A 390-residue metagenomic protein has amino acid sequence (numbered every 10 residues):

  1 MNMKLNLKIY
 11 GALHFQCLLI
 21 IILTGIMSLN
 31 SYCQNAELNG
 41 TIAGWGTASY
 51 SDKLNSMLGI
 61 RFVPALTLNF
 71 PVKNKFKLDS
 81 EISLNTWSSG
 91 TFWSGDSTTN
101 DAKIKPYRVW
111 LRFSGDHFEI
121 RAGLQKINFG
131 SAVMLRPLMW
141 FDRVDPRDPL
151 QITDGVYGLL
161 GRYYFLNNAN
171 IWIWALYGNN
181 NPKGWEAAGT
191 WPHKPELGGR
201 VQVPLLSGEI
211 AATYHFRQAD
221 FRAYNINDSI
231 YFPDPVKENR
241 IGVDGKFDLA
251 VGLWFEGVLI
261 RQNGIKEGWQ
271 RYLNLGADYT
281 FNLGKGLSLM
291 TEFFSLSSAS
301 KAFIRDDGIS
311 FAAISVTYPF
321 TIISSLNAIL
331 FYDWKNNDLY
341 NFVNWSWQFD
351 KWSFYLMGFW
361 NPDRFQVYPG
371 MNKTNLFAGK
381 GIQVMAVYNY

Functional and structural regions predicted by a protein language model:
C33-S51, L78-S80, A169: Transmembrane beta-strand segments of Gram-negative outer membrane beta-barrel proteins
A36, N74-L78, H117-I120, N168-W172 (+6 more regions): Repeated loop/turn-to-beta-strand initiation elements of outer-membrane beta-barrel proteins
G44-Y50, L84-S88, G115-H117, L124-N128 (+11 more regions): Transmembrane beta-strands of outer-membrane beta-barrel pores
L54-F62, A102-Y107, T153-Y157, H193-L197 (+7 more regions): Residues that define the transmembrane beta-barrel architecture of outer-membrane proteins
P64-F70, R108-F113, L159-Y163, G199-V203 (+6 more regions): Residues on the lipid-exposed face of transmembrane beta-strands in outer-membrane beta-barrel proteins
N69-I171, L176, V203, D363: Outer membrane beta-barrel
S207, K246-Y332: Detector for outer-membrane/organellar transmembrane beta-barrel domains, recognizing the amphipathic beta-strand
W347-S353, W360, L376-Y390: Outer-membrane beta-barrel "beta-signal"
